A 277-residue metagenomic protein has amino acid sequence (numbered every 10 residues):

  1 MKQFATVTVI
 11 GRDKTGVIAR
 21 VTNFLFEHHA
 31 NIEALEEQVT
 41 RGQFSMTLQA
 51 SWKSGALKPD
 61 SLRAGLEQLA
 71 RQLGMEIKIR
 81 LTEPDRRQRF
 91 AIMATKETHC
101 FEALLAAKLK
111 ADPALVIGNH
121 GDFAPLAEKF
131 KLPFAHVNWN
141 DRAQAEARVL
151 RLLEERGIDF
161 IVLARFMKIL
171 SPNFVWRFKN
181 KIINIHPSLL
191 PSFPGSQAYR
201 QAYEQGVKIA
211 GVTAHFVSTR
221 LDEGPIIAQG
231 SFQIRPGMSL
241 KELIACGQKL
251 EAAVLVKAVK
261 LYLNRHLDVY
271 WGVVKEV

Functional and structural regions predicted by a protein language model:
M1, V21-T22, E102: FNR-like FAD-binding dehydrogenase module
M1-R12: Short glycine-/aliphatic-rich beta-strand segments at the starts of folded cytosolic domains
A5, M46-S51: Short, hydrophobic beta-strand segments
A19-R20, K257: Alpha-helical macromolecular-interaction surfaces
N23-H28: N-terminal positively charged helical leader segments and presequences
A30-Q43: N-terminal glycine-rich anion-binding loops that anchor highly charged ligand groups
V39-R41, Q49-V277: One-carbon transfer enzymes
